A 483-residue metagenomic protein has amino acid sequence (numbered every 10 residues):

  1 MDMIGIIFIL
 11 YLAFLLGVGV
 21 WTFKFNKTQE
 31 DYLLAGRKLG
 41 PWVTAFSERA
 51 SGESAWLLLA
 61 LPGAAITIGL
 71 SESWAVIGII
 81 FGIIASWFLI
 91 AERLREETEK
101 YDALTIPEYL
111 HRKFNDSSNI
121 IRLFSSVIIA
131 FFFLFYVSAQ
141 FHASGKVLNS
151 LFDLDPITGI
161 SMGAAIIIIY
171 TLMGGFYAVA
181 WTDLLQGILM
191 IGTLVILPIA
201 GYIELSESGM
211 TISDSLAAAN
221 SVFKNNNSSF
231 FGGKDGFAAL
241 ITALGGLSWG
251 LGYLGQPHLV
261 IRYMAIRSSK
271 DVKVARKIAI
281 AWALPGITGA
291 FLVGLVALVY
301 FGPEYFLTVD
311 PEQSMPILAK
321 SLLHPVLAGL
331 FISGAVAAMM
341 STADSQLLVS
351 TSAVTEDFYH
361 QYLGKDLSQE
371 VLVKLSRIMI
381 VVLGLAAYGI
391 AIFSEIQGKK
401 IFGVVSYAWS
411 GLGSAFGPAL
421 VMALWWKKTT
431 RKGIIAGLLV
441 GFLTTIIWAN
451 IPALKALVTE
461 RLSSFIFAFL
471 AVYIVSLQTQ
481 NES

Functional and structural regions predicted by a protein language model:
M1-S483: Membrane-embedded helix-loop-helix hairpins and adjacent transmembrane boundary segments in multi-pass transporters
